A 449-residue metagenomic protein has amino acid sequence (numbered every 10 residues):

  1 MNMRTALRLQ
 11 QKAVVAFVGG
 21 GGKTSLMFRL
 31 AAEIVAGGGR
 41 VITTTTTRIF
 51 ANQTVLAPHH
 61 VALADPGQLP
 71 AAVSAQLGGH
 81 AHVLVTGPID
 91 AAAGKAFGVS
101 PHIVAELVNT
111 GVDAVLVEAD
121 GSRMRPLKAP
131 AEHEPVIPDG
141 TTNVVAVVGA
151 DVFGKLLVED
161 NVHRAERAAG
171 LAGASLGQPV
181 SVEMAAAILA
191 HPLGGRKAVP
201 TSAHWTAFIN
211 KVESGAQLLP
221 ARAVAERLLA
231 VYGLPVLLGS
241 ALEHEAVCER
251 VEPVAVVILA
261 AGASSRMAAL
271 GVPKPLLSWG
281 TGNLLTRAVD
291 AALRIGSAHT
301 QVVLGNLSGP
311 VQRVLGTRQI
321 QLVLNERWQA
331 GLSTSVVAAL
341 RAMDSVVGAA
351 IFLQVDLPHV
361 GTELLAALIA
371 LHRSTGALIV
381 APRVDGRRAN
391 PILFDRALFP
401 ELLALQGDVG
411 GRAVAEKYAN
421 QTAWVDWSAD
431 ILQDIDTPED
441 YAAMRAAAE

Functional and structural regions predicted by a protein language model:
N2-V35, V254-A255: Walker A (P-loop) phosphate-binding motif
F17, I42-T45, L84-G87, V115-A119 (+4 more regions): General beta-strand structural signal in soluble alpha/beta enzymes
A31-G87: N-terminal phosphate/diphosphate-binding loop that engages ATP/GTP or pyrophosphate donors across diverse enzyme folds
V73-G98, V108, D113: Ligand-binding beta-strand-loop-alpha-helix segment within the catalytic cores of soluble metabolic enzymes
G94-N109, D120-V231: Conserved catalytic-core segment of NTP-binding enzymes
A225-E245: Canonical P-loop GTPase G-domain recognition
R250-V256, P400, L405-E449: Conserved alpha/beta core of the MobA/IspD/sugar-nucleotide pyrophosphorylase nucleotidyltransferase superfamily
P253-R388, Q421-S428: Nucleotide and nucleotide-moiety/phosphate-recognizing core
